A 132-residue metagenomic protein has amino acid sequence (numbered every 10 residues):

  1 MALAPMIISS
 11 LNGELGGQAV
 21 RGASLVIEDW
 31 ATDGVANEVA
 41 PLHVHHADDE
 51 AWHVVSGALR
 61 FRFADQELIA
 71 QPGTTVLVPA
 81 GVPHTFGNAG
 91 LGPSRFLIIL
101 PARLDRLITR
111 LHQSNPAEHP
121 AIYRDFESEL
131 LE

Functional and structural regions predicted by a protein language model:
M6-L42, D48-D49: A short glycine-rich, His/Asp/Glu-containing loop-to-beta-strand
L15-G17, D65, H84, I99 (+1 more regions): Hydrophobic/basic alpha-helical segments enriched in Actinobacteria
L25, H46-D49, V54-S56, Q71 (+2 more regions): Short connector loops at helix/strand junctions that flank enzyme active sites, especially segments positioning acidic
D29-A31, V44-R62, I99: Short, conserved beta-strand element in jelly-roll/cupin
A51, A58-R60, E67, P83 (+1 more regions): Structural motif
F61-R62, V78, H84-G90, F96-I98: Short beta-strand His + acidic residue motifs that chelate non-heme Fe in jelly-roll/DSBH and cupin folds
D65-P83: Short acidic-glycine-tyrosine-enriched beta hairpin
A89-E132: Double-stranded beta-helix
